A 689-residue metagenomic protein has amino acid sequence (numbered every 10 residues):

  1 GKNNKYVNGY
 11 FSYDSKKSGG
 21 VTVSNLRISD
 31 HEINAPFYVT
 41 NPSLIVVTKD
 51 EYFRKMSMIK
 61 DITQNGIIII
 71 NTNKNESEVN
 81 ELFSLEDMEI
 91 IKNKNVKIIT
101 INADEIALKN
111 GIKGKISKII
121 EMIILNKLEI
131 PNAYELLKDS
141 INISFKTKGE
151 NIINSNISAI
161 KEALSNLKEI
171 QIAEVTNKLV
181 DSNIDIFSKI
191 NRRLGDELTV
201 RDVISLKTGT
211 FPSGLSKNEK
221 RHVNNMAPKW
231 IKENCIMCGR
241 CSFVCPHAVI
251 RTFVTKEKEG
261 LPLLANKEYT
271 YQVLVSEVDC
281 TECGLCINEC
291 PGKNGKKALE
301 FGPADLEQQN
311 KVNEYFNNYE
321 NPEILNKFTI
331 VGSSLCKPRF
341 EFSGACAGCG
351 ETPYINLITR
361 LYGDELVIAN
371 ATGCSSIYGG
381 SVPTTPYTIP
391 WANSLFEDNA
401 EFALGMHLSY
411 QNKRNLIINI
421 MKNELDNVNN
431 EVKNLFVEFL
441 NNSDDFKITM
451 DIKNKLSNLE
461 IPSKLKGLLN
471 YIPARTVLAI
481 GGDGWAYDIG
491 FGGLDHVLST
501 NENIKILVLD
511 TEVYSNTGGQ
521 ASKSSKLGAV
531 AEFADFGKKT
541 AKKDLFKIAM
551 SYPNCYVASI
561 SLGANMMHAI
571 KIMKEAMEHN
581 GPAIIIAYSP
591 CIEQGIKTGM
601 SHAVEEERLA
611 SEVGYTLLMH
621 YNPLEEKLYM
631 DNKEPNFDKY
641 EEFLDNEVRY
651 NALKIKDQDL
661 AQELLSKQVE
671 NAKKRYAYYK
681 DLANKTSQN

Functional and structural regions predicted by a protein language model:
G1-Q64, E351-L357, L361-V367, S376-P386 (+2 more regions): Thiamine diphosphate
G1-R193, E259-G260, Q520, L527-E532 (+3 more regions): Active-site cofactor/cluster-binding pocket
V7-F11, I70, I99-I101, T252 (+6 more regions): General beta-strand structural signal in soluble alpha/beta enzymes
G19-T22, M58, V79-F83, N110-I112 (+13 more regions): Short acidic, glycine/serine/threonine-rich loops at helix termini
P36, T40, V47, N110-G111 (+11 more regions): Alpha-helix capping and helix-loop boundary segments enriched in small/acidic/polar residues
Y134-L137, G149-L274, D279-C280, I287-V367 (+9 more regions): Ferredoxin-type iron-sulfur electron-transfer modules and their immediate structural context
I204-K207, A583, S589-N689: Flexible, glycine-rich loop/tail regions that form catalytic "lids" or insertion modules at the edges of active sites
Y471-A479, D488-I504, L509-E634: Glycine-rich ThDP/TPP pyrophosphate-binding loop and its adjacent helix/strand module within ThDP-dependent enzymes
